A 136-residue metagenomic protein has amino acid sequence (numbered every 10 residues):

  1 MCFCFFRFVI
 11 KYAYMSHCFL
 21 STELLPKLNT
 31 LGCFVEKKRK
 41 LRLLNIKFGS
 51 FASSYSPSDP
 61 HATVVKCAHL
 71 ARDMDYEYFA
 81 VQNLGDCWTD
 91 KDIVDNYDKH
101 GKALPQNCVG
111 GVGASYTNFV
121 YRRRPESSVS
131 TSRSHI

Functional and structural regions predicted by a protein language model:
M1-A13: Hydrophobic alpha-helical signal peptides and transmembrane signal-/tail-anchor segments that drive secretory-pathway
Y14-I136: Peripheral, non-catalytic regulatory segments
